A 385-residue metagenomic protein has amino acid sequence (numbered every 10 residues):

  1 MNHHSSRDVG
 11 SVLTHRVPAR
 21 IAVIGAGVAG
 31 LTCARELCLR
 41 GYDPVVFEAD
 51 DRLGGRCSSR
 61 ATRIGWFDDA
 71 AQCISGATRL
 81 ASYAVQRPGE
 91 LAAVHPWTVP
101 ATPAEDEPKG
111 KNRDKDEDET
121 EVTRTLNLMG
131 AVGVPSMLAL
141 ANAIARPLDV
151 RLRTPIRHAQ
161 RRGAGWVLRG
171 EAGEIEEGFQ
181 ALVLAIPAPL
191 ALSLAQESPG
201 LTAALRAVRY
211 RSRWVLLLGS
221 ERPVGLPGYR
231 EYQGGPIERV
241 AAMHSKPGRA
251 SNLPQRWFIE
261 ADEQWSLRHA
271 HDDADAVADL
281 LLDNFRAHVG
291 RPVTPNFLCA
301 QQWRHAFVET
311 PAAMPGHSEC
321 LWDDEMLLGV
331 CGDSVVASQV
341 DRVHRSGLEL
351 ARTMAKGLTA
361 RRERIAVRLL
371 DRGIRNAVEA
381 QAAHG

Functional and structural regions predicted by a protein language model:
N2-S11, T32, R52, N252-G385: Conserved flavin/dinucleotide-binding core of flavoenzymes
H3-H15, P103-E121, I374-A382: Intrinsically disordered, low-complexity terminal tails and inter-domain linkers enriched for S/T/G/P/D/E
A19-V46, A355: N-terminal Rossmann-like FAD-binding beta1-loop-alpha1 element of flavoenzymes
C38-T62: Glycine-rich FAD pyrophosphate-binding loop
G54, I175-R230, R291: Central helical "cap/lid" subdomain
S59-P100: N-terminal FAD cofactor-binding segment of flavoenzymes
C73-L80, K109-G110, E119-A143, H271-V277: Short beta-strand to alpha-helix junction loop
L152-W166: A conserved short coil-to-beta-strand element within the FAD-binding core of flavoproteins
